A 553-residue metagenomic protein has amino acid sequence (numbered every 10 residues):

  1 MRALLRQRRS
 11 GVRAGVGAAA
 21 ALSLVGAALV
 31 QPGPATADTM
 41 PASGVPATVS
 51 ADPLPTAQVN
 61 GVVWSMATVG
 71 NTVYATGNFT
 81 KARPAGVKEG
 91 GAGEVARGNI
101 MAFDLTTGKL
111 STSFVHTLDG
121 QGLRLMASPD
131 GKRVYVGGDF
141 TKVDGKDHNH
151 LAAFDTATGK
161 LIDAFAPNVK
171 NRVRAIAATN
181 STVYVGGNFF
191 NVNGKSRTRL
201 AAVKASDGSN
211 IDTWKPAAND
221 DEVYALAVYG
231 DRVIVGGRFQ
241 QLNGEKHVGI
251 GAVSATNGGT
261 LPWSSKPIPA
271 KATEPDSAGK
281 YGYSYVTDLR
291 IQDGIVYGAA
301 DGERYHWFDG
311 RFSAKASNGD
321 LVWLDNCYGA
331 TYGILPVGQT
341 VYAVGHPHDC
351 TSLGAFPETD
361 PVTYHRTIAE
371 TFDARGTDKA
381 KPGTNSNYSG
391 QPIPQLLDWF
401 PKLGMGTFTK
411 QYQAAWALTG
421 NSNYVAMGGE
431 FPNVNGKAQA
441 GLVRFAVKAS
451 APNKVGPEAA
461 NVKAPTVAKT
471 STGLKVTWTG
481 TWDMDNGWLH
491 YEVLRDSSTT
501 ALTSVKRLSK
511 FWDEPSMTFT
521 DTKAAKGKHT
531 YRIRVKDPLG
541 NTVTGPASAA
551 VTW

Functional and structural regions predicted by a protein language model:
R2-L5, G11-A20, V25-W553: Extracytoplasmic surface signature
